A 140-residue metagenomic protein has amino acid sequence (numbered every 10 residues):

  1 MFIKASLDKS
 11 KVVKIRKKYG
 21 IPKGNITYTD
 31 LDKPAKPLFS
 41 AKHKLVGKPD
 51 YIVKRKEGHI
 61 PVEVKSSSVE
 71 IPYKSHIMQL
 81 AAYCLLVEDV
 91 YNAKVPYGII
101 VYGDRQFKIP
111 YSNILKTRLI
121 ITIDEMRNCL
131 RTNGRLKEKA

Functional and structural regions predicted by a protein language model:
M1-K18: N-terminal signal-anchor transmembrane alpha helix of single-pass membrane proteins, serving as the membrane-anchoring
S6-D8, I21-K23, K54-E57, V95: Short hydrophobic/aromatic-rich motifs at helix boundaries and adjacent loops
G24-K56, S75: Active-site metal-binding core of divalent-cation-utilizing nuclease and nuclease-like domains
D32-V46, D89-A140: Metal-dependent nuclease catalytic regions and adjoining charged, substrate-binding loops involved in nucleic-acid end
L45-E70, Q79-L85: Conserved catalytic cores of phosphodiester-cleaving nucleases, focusing on short active-site segments
V69-Y73, K108-P110: A generic structural signal for short coil/turn motifs at secondary-structure boundaries
I71-S75, L119-I120: A short, polar/proline- and glycine-enriched secondary-structure boundary/capping micro-motif
S75-Y97: Metal-dependent nuclease catalytic cores in nucleic-acid-processing enzymes, especially RNase H-like/related
